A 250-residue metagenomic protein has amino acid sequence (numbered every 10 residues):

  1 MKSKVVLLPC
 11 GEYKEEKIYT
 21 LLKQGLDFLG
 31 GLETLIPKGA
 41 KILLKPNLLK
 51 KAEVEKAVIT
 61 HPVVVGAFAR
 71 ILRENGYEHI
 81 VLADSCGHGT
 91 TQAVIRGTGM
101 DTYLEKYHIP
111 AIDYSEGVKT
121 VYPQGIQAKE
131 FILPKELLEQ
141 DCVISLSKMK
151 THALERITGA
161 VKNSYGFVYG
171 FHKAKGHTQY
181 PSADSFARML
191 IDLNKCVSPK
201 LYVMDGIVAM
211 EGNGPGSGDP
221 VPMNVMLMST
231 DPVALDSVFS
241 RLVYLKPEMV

Functional and structural regions predicted by a protein language model:
M1-V250: N-terminal and secondary-structure boundary signal
